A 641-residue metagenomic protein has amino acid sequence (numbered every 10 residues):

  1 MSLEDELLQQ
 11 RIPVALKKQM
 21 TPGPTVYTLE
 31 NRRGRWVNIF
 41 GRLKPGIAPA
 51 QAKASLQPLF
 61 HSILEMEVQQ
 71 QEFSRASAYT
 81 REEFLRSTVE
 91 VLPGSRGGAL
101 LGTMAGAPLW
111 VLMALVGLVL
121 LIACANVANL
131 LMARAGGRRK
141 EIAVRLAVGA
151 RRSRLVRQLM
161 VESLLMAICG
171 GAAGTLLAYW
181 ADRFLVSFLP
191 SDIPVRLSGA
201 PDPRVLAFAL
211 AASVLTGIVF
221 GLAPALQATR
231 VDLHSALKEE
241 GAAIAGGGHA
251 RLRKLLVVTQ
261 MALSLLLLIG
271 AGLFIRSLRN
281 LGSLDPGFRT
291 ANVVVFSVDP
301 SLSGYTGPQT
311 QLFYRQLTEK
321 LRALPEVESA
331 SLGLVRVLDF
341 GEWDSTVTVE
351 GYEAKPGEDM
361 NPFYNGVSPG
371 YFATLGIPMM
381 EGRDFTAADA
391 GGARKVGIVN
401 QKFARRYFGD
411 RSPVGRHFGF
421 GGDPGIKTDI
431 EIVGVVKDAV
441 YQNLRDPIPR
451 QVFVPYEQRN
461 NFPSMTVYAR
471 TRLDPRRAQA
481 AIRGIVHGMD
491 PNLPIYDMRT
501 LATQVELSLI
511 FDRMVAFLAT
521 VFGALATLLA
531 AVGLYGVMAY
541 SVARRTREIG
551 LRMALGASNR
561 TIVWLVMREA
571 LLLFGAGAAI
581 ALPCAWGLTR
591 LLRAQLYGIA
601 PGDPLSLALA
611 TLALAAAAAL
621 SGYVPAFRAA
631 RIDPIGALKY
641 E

Functional and structural regions predicted by a protein language model:
M1-A107, R183, G270, L312-F511 (+1 more regions): Mid-to-C-terminal secondary-structure elements that act as membrane-proximal/extracytoplasmic interface segments
S2-T25, V68-F73, P93-L100, R151 (+6 more regions): Short juxtamembrane loops and helix-capping segments at transmembrane helix boundaries of multi-pass membrane proteins
E90, A128, L164-L233, L273-R276 (+1 more regions): Small-residue-rich transmembrane alpha-helices
G97-L101, L130-R157, V161, A181-Y305 (+1 more regions): Alpha-helical transmembrane segments of integral membrane proteins
M104-K140, H249-S277, D512-R547, G575-A576 (+1 more regions): Hydrophobic alpha-helical transmembrane segments of multi-pass inner-membrane transport and secretion
A123-G170, R230-A243, V532-L573, P625-K639: Intracellular coupling helices
R445, A481, I485, M489-L582 (+1 more regions): C-terminal transmembrane helical bundles of large multi-pass transporters and their helix-start/helix-kink determinants
